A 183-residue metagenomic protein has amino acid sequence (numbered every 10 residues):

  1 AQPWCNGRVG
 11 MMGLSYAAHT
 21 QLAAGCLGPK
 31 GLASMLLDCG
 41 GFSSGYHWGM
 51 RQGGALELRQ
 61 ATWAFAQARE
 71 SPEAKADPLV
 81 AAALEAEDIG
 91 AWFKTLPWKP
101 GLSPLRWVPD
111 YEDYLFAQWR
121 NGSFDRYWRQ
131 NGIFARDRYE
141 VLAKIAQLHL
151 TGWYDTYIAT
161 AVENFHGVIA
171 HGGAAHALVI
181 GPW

Functional and structural regions predicted by a protein language model:
A1-G10, S15, A74-K75: Gly/Ser-rich "nucleophile elbow"/oxyanion-hole loop immediately N-terminal to the catalytic nucleophile in hydrolases
S15-A18, C39: Catalytic nucleophile serine of serine hydrolases, specifically the conserved "nucleophile elbow" pentapeptide
A17, Q21-G25: Short helix immediately C-terminal to the catalytic nucleophile in hydrolase catalytic domains
C26-V141: Accessory cap/linker subdomain of secreted extracellular hydrolases
A143, L148-T151: Short beta-strand/loop motif that positions the catalytic acidic residue of the alpha/beta-hydrolase fold
Y154-I158: Acidic catalytic loop of the alpha/beta-hydrolase fold
A159-H176: Active-site-adjacent alpha-helix of alpha/beta-hydrolase-fold enzymes
